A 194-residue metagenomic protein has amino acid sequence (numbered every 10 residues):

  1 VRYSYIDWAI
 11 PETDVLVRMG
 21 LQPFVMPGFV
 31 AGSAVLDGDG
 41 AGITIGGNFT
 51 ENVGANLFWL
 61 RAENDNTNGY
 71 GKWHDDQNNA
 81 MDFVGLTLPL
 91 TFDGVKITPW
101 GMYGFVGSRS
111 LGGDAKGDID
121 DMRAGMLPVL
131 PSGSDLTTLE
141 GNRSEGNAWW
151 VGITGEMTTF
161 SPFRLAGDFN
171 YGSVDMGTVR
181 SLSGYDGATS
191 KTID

Functional and structural regions predicted by a protein language model:
V1-I10: Membrane helical hairpin/interfacial module
I6, M19, I45: Conserved, mostly hydrophobic/aromatic
T13-V15, G28-D194: Signature for the C-terminal beta-barrel architecture of outer-membrane proteins
